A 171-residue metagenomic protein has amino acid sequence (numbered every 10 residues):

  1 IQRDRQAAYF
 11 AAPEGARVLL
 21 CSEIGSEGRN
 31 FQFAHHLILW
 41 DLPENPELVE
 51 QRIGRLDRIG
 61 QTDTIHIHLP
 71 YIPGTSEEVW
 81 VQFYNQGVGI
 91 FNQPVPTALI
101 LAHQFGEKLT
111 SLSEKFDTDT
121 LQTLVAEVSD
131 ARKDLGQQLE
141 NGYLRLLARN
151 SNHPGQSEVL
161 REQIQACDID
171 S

Functional and structural regions predicted by a protein language model:
I1-E23: Conserved helicase ATPase core of P-loop NTP-dependent helicases/translocases
D4, F31, P46-I53, G74-V81: Amphipathic alpha-helical transducer elements in NTP-driven molecular machines
L19-H35, I53-Q61: SF2 helicase motor core recognition
I24-E27, P43-P46, D57-R58, Y71-E77: Conserved nucleotide-binding/hydrolysis micro-motifs of P-loop NTPases
R29-L42, H66-L69: A short beta-strand element within the Helicase C-terminal
A34-L37, I53, F83-V88: Short secondary-structure boundary/capping segments
N45-I67: Conserved SF2 helicase motif VI
D63-S171: C-terminal accessory region of SF2 helicases/translocases
